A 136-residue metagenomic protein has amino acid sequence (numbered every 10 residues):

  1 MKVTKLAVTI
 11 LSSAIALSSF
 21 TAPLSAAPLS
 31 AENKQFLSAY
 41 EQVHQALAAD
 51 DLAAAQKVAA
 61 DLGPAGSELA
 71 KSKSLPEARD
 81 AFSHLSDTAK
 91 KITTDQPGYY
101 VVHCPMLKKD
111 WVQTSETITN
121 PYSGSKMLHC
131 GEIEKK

Functional and structural regions predicted by a protein language model:
M1-A14: Bacterial N-terminal signal peptides that target proteins for export
S12, A16-K136: Intrinsically disordered, low-complexity terminal tails/loops enriched in metal-binding residues
